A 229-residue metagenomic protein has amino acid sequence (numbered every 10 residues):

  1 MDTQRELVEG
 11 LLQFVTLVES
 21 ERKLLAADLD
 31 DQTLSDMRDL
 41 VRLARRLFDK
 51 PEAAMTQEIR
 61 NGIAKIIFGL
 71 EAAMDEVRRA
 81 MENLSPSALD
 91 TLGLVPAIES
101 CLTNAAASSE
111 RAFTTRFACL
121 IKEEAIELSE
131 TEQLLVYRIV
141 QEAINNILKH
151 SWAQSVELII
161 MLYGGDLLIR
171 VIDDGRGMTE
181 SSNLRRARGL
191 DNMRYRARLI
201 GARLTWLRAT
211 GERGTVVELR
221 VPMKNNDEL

Functional and structural regions predicted by a protein language model:
M1-L229: Coiled-coil dimerization/phosphotransfer module
